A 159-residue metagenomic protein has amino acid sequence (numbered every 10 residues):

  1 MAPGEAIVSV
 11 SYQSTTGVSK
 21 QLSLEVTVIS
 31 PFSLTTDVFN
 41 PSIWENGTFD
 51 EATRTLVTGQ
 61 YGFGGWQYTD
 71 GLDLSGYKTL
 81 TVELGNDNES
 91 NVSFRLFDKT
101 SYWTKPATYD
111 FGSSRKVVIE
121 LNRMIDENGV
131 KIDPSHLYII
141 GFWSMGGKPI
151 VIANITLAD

Functional and structural regions predicted by a protein language model:
M1-P31: Extracytoplasmic soluble-region selector
E25-D159: Beta-rich carbohydrate-recognition modules and glycan-binding surfaces
